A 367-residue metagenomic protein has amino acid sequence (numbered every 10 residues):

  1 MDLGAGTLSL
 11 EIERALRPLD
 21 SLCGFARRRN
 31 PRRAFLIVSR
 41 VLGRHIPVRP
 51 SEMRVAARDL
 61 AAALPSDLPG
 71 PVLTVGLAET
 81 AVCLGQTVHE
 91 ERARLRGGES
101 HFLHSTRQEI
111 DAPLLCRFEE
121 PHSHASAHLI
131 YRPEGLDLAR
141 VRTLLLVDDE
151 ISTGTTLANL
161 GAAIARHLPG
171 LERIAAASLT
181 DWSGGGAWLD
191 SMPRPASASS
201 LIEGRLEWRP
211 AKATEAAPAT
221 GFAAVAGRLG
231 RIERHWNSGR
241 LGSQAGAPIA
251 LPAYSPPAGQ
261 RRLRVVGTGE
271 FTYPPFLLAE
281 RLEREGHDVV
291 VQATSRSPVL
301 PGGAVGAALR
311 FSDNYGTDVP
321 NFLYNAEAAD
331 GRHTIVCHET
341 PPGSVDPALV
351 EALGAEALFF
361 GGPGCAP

Functional and structural regions predicted by a protein language model:
M1-P367: PRPP-associated nucleotide enzymes
